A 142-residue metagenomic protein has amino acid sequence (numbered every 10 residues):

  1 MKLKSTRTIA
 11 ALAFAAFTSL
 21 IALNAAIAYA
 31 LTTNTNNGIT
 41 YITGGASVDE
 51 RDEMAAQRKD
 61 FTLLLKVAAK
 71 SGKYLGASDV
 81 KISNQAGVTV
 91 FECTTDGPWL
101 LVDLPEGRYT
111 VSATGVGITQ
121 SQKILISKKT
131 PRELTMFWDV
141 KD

Functional and structural regions predicted by a protein language model:
K2-A16: Bacterial N-terminal signal peptides that target proteins for export
F17-I27: C-terminal segment of classical bacterial N-terminal signal peptides
Y29-S78, G115-D142: Primarily secretory-pathway and cell-envelope proteins
D79-V90: Short amphipathic beta-strand segments in non-cytosolic proteins
V90-T95, I126: Short beta-strand segments within Ig-like beta-sandwich modules, predominantly Fibronectin type-III
G97-D103: Short, surface-exposed beta-strand/beta-hairpin micro-motifs centered on an aromatic residue
P105-E106, K128: Surface-exposed loops/turns
G107-A113: A short tyrosine-centered beta-strand micro-motif
